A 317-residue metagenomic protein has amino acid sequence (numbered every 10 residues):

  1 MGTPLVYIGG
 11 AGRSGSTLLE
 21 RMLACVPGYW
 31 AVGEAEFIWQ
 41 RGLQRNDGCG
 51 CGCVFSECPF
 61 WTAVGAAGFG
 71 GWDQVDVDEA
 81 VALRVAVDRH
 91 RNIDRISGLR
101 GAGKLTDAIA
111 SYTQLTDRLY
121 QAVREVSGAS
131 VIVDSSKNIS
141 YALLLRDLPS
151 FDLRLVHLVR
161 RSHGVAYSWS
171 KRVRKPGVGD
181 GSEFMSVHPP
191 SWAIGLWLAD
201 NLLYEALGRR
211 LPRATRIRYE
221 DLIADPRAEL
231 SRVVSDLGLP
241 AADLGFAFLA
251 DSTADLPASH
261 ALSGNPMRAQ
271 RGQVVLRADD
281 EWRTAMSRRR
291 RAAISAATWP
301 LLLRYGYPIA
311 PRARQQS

Functional and structural regions predicted by a protein language model:
M1-Y7, D94-A110, S170-G179, S186-V187 (+3 more regions): PAPS-dependent sulfotransferases, especially Golgi type II membrane carbohydrate sulfotransferases
I8-E20: Glycine-rich phosphate-binding P-loop
G9, V133-S136, Y219: Short His-Asn-centered micro-motif
S16, I139-L143, P226: Short, well-ordered alpha-helical microsegments
T17-Y29: A conserved segment at the C-terminal end of the G1
E34-I132, V178-E183, V275: PAPS-dependent sulfation machinery
E36-F37, R160-G164, L222-I223: Conserved nucleotide-binding/hydrolysis micro-motifs of P-loop NTPases
D134-K137, L145-K171: Conserved phosphate-donor/acceptor-positioning beta-strand/loop module used by diverse small-molecule
